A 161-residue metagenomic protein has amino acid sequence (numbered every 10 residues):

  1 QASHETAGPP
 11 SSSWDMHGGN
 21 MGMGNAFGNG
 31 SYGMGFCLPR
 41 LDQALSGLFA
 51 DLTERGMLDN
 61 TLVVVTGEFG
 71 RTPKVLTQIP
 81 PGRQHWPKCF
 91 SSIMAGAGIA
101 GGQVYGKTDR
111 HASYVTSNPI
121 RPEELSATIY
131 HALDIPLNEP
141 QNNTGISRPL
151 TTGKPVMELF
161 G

Functional and structural regions predicted by a protein language model:
Q1-G161: Ligand-binding pockets and gating/stacking loops
